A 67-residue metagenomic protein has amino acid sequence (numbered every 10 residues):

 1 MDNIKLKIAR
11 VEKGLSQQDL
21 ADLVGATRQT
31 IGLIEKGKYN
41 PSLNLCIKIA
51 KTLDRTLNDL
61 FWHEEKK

Functional and structural regions predicted by a protein language model:
I4-L23: Short basic helix-loop element that most often maps to the first helix and adjoining turn of HTH DNA-binding modules
E12, F61-K67: Short, charged recognition helix plus adjacent turn of helix-turn-helix-like nucleic-acid-binding domains
D19, T30, D59: Residues in the helix-turn-helix
L23-G25, L33, K51, W62-H63: Charge- and polar-rich, low-complexity intrinsically disordered segments of small proteins and propeptides that act as
T27-Y39: Recognition helix of helix-turn-helix/homeodomain-like DNA-binding domains that insert into the DNA major groove
K38-K48, K66-K67: Short, basic-rich loop-to-helix N-cap that marks the start of a DNA-contacting helix
N44-D59: DNA major-groove recognition helix of helix-turn-helix/homeodomain DNA-binding modules
